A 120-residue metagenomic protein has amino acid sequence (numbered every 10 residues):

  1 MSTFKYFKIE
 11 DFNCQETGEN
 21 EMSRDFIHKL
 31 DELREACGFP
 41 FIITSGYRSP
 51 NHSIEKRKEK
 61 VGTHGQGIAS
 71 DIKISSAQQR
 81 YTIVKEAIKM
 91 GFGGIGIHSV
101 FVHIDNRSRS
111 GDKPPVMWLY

Functional and structural regions predicted by a protein language model:
M1-A36, S108, L119-Y120: Extracytoplasmic cell-surface/polysaccharide-interacting catalytic and binding patches
E10, S49-N51, Y81: Residue-level signal for well-ordered alpha-helical segments
T17-E21, A69-I74: The substrate-binding groove and active-site-proximal loops of carbohydrate-active enzymes, especially glycoside
I27-R57: Extended, low-complexity, intrinsically disordered C-terminal regulatory tails of eukaryotic serine/threonine kinases
A36-T44, G65, D71-S75: A generic short-segment signal for beta-strand/edge and adjacent turn/coil regions
V61, G65-I68, I74-Y120: Catalytic cores and adjacent binding grooves of peptidoglycan-active enzymes
